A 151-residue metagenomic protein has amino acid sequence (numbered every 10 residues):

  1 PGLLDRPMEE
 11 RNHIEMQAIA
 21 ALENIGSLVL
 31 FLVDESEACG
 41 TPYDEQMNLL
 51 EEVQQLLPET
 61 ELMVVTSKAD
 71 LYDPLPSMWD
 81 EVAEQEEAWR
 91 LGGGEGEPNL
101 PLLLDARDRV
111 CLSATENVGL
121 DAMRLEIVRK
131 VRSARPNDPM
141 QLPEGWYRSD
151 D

Functional and structural regions predicted by a protein language model:
P1, K68: Walker B catalytic acidic pair
G2-R11, S36-P42: Flexible beta-alpha connector loops of hexameric P-loop NTPases
R6-P7, Q17, Y72-L75: Surface-exposed loop/turn and secondary-structure junction residues enriched for glycine/proline
E10-E37, N48-E59: Inter-motif core of Ras-like GTPase G domains
N12-I19, Y43-M47, N117-R124: Amphipathic alpha-helical transducer elements in NTP-driven molecular machines
F31, V64-T66: Structural beta-sheet core signal
T60-M63, D70-D150: Canonical P-loop GTPase G-domain recognition
